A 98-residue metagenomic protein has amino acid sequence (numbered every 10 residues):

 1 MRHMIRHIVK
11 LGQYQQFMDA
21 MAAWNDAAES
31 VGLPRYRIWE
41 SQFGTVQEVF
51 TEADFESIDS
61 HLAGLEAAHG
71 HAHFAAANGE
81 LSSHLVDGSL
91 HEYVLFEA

Functional and structural regions predicted by a protein language model:
M1-R6, F17, T51-E52: Short, structured motif recognition centered on aromatic/hydrophobic residues
R6-L11, A53-S57: Short beta-strand-to-loop capping motifs
I8-A20: Short, surface-exposed ligand-recognition loops at beta-strand->loop->(often short) alpha-helix junctions that present
M18-R37, Q42, D54-H91: An amphipathic, aromatic/His-enriched active-site/gating alpha helix that lines ligand/cofactor pockets
G44-Q47: Short acidic/glycine-enriched loop/turn segments that link adjacent beta-strands
H91-A98: Short, low-order "capping/linker" segments at domain edges
